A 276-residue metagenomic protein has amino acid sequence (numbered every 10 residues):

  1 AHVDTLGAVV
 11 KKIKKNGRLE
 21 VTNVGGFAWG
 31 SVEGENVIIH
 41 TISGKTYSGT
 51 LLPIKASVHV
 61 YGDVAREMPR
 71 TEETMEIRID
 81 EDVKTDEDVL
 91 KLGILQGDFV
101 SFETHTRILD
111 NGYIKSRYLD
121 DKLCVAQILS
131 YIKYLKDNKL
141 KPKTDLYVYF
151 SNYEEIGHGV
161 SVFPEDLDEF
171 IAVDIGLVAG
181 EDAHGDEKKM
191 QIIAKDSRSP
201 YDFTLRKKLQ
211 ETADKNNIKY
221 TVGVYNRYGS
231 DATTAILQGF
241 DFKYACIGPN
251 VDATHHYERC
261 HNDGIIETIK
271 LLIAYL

Functional and structural regions predicted by a protein language model:
A1-L276: N-terminal hydrophobic/helix-forming segments and targeting peptides
